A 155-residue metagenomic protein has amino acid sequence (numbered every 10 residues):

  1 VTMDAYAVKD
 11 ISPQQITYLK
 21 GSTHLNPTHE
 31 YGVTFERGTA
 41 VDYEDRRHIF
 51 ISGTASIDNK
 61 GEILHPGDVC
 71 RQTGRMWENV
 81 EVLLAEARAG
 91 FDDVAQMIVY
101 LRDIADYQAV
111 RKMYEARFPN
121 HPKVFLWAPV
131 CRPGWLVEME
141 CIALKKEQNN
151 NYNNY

Functional and structural regions predicted by a protein language model:
V1-Q96, Y100-Y155: N-terminal presequence-like segments and the immediate start of the first folded domain
